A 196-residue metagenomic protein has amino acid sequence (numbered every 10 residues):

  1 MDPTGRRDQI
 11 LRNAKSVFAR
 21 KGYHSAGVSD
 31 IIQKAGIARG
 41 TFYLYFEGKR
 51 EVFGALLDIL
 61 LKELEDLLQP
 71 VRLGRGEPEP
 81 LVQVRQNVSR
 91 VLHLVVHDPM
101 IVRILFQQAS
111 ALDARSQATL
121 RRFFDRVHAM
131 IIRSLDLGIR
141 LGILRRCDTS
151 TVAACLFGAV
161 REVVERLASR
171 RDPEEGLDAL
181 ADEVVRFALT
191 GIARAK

Functional and structural regions predicted by a protein language model:
M1-G5, K196: N-terminal intrinsically disordered/low-complexity leader segments
Q9, V17-E51, A55: Helix-turn-helix
L11, F53, L57, L61 (+5 more regions): Amphipathic, non-transmembrane alpha-helical scaffold segments
A55, Q69-H97, V152-L156, D178-A181: Hydrophobic alpha-helical connector segments
K62-Q69, L94, A114-R140, S150-A154 (+1 more regions): Amphipathic alpha-helical packing segments from all-alpha helical-bundle domains
V82-R85, A118-F123, I139-C155, E175-E183: All-alpha amphipathic helical-bundle segments outside canonical DNA-binding/catalytic cores that form hydrophobic
S89-H97, A129, R133-L141, E162-K196: C-terminal peripheral helix-coil segments that are non-catalytic and often amphipathic
V95-R115, E165-S169: Amphipathic alpha-helical segments used for helix-helix packing
